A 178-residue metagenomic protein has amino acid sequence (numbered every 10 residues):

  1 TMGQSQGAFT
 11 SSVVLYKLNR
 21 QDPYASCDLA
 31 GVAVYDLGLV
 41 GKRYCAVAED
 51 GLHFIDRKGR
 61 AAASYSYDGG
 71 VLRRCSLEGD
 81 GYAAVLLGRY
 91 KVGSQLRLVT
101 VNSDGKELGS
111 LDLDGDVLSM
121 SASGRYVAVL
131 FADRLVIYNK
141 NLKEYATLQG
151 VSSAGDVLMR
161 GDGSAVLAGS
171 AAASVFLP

Functional and structural regions predicted by a protein language model:
T1-A8, D36-F54, G79-V92, M120-F131 (+2 more regions): Short beta-strand elements that form the blades of beta-propeller/WD-repeat-like and other beta-sheet-rich scaffold
A8-L29, A48-G70, K91-L113, D133-V151 (+1 more regions): Surface-exposed loop/turn elements that mediate protein-protein interactions on large endomembrane-trafficking
D28-K42, Y67-D80, D112-R125, S152-S164: Repeated scaffold domains used in trafficking and secretory/extracellular systems, primarily beta-propellers
